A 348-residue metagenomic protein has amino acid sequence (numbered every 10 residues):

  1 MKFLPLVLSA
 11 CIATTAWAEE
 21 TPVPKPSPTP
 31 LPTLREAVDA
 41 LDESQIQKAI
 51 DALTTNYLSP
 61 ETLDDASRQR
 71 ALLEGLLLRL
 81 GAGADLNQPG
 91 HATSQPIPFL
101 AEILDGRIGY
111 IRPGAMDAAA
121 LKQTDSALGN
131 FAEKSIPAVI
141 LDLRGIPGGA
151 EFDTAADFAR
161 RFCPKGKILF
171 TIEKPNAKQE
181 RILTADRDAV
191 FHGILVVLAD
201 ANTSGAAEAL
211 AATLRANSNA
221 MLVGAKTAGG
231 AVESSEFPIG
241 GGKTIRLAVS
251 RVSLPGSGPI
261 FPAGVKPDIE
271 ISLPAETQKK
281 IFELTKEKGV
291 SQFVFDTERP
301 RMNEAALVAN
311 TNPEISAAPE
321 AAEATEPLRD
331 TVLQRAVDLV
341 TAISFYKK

Functional and structural regions predicted by a protein language model:
P5-T15: Bacterial N-terminal signal peptides
E19-P30, L34-I50, N56, I103-G114 (+2 more regions): C-terminal "post-core" interaction segments
T33-A84: N-terminal activation segment of mature serine protease catalytic domains
L58-E61, L80, A84-Q88, T277 (+1 more regions): Residue-level signal for secondary-structure boundary elements
S67, P89-A92, P175-A177: Short alpha-helical "patches" and their helix-cap loops
L78-N87, H91-Q95, K134, P164-T171: Short helix C-cap/helix-to-loop transition motifs enriched in small/turn-promoting residues
G83-G114: Short beta-strand/loop segment at the start of cytosolic alpha/beta domains
